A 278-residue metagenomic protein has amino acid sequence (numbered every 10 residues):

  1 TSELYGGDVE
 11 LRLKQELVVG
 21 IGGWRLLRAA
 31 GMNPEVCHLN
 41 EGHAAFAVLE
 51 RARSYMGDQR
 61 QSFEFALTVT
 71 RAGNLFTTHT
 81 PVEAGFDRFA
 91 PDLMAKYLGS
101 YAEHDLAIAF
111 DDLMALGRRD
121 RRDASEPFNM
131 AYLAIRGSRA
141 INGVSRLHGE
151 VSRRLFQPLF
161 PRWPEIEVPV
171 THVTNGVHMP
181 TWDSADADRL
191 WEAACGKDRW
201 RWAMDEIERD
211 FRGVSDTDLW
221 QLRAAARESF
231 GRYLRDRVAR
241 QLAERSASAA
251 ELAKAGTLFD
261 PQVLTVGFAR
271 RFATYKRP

Functional and structural regions predicted by a protein language model:
T1-P278: Catalytic cores of carbohydrate-active enzymes across secretory and cytosolic contexts
